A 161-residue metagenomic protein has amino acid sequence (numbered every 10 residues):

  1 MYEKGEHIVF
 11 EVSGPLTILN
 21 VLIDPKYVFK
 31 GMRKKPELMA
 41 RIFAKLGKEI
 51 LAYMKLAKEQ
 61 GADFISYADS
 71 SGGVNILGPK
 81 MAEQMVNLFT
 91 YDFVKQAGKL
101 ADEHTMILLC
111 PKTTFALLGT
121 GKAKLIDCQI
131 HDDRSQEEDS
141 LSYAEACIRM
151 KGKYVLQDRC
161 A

Functional and structural regions predicted by a protein language model:
M1-A161: Active-site loop segments of alpha/beta catalytic cores
